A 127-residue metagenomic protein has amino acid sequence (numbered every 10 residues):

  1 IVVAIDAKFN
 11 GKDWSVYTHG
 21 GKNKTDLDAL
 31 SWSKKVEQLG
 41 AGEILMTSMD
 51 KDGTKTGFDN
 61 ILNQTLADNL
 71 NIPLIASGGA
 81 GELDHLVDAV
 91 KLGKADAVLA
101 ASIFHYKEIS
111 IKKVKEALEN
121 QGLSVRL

Functional and structural regions predicted by a protein language model:
I1-M46, D50-K51: Conserved anion-binding
I1-V2, K8-N10, D52-A67, E82-L86 (+1 more regions): Active-site-adjacent beta->alpha loops and helix N-cap segments on the catalytic face of soluble alpha/beta enzymes
A4, H19, S77, A100-A101: Generic beta-sheet signal
K8, L39, T47, N69 (+2 more regions): Change "in soluble alpha/beta enzymes" to "in soluble alpha/beta proteins
T25, T47, D52-K55, I75-G79 (+1 more regions): Glycine- and other small-residue-rich loops at beta-strand/loop junctions that grip anionic moieties
I61-V98: Catalytic cores of alpha/beta
V87-L127: C-terminal helical cap(s) of enzyme catalytic domains, especially alpha/beta-barrels
